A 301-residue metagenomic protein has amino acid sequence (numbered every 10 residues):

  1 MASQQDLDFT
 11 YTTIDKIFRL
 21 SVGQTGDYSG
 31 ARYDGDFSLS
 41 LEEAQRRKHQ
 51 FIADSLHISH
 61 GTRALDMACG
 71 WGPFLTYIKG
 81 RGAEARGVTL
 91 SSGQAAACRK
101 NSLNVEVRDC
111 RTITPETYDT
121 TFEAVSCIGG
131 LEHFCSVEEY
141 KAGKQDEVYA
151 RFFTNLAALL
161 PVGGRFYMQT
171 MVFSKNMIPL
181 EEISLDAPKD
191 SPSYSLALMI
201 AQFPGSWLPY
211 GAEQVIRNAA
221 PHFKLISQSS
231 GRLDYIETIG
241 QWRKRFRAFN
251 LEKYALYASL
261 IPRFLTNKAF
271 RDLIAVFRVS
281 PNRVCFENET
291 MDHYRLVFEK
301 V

Functional and structural regions predicted by a protein language model:
M1-S55: Conserved Class I S-adenosyl-L-methionine-dependent methyltransferase catalytic core
G61-A68: Conserved class I S-adenosyl-L-methionine
W71-G82: Conserved SAM-binding loop of SAM-dependent methyltransferases across substrates and taxa, primarily the Class I
S102-T112: Conserved SAM-binding strand-loop segment of SAM-dependent methyltransferases
T114-V125: A short acidic, Gly/Pro-enriched loop at the edge of an enzyme's catalytic core that lines a small-molecule cofactor
Q145-V162: A short glycine-rich, Lys/Arg-flanked "PGG" loop and its adjoining helix->strand segment in the class I
G163-T170: Conserved beta-strand signature within the Rossmann-like core of class I S-adenosyl-L-methionine
V172-T290, V301: Substrate-binding/catalytic lobe of Class I Rossmann-like enzymes that use SAM or dcSAM, i.e., the mid-to-C-terminal
